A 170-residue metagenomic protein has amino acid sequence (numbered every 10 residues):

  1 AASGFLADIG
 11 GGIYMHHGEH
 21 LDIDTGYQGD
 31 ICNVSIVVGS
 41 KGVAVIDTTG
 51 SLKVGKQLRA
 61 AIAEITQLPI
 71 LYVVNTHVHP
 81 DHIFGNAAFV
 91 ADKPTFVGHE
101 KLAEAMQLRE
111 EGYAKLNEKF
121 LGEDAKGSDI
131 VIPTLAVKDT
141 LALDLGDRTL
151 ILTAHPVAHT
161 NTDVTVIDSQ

Functional and structural regions predicted by a protein language model:
G4, T25-G26, A125-T134, A154-V157: Short Gly/Pro-enriched turn/cap motifs at secondary-structure boundaries
L6-I9, V37, D139-L145: Short acidic-hydrophobic surface loop/beta-edge motif
D8-A63, V164-Q170: Conserved beta-strand hairpin/beta-sheet module of binuclear metal-dependent hydrolase folds, prominently
I13-L21, L121-A125, G146-L150: Short Pro/Gly-enriched beta-strand edge/turn motifs at strand-loop
E19-H20, T48-L52, H77, E100-L102 (+3 more regions): A mature extracytoplasmic/lumenal domain signature
A44-T48, L71-N75, I151-L152: Short catalytic-loop micro-motif centered on adjacent basic/acidic residues
G55, A60-A136, T140-A142, D163: Active-site HxH/HxHxD metal-binding segment of metal-dependent hydrolases
K138-D168: Core dinuclear metal-dependent hydrolase active-site scaffold
